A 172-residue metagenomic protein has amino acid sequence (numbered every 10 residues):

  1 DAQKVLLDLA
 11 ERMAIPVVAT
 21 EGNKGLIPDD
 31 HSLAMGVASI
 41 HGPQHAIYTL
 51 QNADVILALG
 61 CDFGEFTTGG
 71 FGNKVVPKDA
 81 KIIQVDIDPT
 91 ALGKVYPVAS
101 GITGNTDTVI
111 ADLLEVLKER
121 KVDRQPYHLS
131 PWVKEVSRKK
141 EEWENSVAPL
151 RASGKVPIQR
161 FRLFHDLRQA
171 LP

Functional and structural regions predicted by a protein language model:
A2-D8, G69-G72, D166: A short acidic, amphipathic alpha-helical/loop segment
A2-G22: Redox- and metal-dependent alpha/beta enzyme cores, enriched for Fe-S-associated oxidoreductases and cofactor-handling
K4-D8, V98, V109-A111, E115 (+2 more regions): Conserved catalytic alpha/beta core of Sir2/sirtuin-type deacylases, generalized to analogous enzyme cores that bind
L6, E135-P172: Active-site diphosphate/adenylate-binding microenvironment
E11-I15, V55, E115-D123, R138-N145 (+1 more regions): Generic secondary-structure signature for well-ordered alpha-helical cores
A19, A38-G42, P157-Q159: A general structural motif
N23-E135: Glycine-rich, acidic loop regions that bind phosphate or pyrophosphate groups
